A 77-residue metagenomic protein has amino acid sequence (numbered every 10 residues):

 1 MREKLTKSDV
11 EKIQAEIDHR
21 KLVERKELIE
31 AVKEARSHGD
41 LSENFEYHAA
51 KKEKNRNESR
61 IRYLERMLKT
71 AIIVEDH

Functional and structural regions predicted by a protein language model:
M1-D18, L22-R56, I61: N-terminal cationic and glycine-rich segments that engage phosphates or anionic surfaces
N44, A71-H77: Glycine/charge-rich, flexible interdomain linkers and switch-proximal surface loops that mediate coupling
E58-I72: Amphipathic alpha-helical coiled-coil segments
